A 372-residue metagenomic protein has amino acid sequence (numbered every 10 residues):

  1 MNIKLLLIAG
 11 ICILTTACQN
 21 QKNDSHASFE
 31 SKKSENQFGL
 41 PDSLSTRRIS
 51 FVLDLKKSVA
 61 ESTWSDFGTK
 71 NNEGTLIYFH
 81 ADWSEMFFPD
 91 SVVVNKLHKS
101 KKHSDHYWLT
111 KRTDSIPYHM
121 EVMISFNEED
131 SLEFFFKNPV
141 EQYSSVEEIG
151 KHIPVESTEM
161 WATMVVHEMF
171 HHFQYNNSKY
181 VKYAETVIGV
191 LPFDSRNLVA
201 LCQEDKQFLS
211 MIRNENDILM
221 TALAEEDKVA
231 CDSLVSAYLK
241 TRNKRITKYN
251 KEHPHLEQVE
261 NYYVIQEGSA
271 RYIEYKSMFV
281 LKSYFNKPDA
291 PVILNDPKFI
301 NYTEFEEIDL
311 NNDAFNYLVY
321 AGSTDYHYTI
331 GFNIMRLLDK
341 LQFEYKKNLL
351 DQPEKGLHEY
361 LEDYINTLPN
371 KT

Functional and structural regions predicted by a protein language model:
N2-A9: Sec-dependent signal peptide recognition, specifically the positively charged N-region followed immediately by
L14-A17: C-terminal motif of bacterial Sec signal peptides marking the signal peptidase cleavage site
K22-D66, T75-A81, S115-I116, E159-T163 (+2 more regions): Non-catalytic terminal regions of proteins
K22-E30, R47-S144, T158, K179 (+1 more regions): Auxiliary, metal-adjacent structural segments of Zn-dependent hydrolase domains
V146-M164: Short pre-active-site segment immediately N-terminal to the catalytic Zn-binding motif
T163-N176: Active-site recognition of the HExxH zinc-binding catalytic motif
N176-Y249, E260-V292, P297-E306: Post-HExxH zinc-binding segment in Zn-dependent metallohydrolases
E252, D296-G322: Acidic/His metal-coordination segments adjacent to aromatic residues that form catalytic metal sites in metalloenzymes
